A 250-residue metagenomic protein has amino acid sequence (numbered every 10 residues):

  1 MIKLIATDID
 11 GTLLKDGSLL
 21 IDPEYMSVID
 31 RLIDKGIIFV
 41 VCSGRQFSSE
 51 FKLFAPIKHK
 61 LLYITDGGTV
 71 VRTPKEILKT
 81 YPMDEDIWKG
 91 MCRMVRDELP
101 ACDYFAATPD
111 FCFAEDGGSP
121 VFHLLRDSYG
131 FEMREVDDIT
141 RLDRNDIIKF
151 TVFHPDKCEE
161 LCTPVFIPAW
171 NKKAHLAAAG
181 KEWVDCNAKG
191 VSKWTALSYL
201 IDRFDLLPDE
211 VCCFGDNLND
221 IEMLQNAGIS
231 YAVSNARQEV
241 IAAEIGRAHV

Functional and structural regions predicted by a protein language model:
M1-T7, D30, D34: Non-catalytic pre-domain segments flanking phosphatase-related domains
K3-S18, L224: Asp-based phosphoryl-transfer active-site loop
I9, R45, G215-N217: Active-site metal-binding loops of divalent metal-dependent hydrolases
G11, L32, G67, F150 (+2 more regions): Residue-level signal for inorganic ion chemistry
L20-F122: Active-site phosphate-binding/coordination module
G36-V40, H59-L61, I148-K149, D209-E210 (+1 more regions): Short active-site oxyanion
M94, A101-F214, L218-N226, N235: Conserved acidic, metal-coordinating active-site core of Asp-based, Mg2+-dependent phosphoryl-transfer enzymes
A248-V250: Conserved small/polar residues in nucleotide/adenosyl-binding loops
